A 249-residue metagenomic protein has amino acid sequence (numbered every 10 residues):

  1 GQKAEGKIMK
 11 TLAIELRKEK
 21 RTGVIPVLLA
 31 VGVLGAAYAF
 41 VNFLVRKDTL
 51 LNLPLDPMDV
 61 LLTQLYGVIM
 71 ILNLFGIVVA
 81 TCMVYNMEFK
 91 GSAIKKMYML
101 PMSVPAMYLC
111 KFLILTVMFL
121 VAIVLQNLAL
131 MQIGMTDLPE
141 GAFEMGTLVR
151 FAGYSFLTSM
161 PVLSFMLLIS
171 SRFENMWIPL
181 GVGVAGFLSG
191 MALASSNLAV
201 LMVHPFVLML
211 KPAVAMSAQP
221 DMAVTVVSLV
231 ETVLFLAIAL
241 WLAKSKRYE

Functional and structural regions predicted by a protein language model:
E5-G32: Aromatic- and glycine-rich beta-strand/loop motifs that create alpha-glucan
V27-V33, F173-M191: Pore- or pathway-lining transmembrane helices of multi-pass membrane proteins that form conduits for solutes/ions
G32-V79, L109-F173, V214-V227: Secretory targeting signals
V41-L61, L180-E249: Terminal transmembrane helical anchor/hairpin motif
V84, A93-M97, Q132, L168 (+1 more regions): A residue-level signal for alpha-helical anchor/packing sites in multi-pass solute transporters
V84-T116: Helix-loop-helix units of permease transmembrane domains in multi-pass membrane transporters, especially ABC
M87, L100, M131-M135, S171 (+1 more regions): Transmembrane helix-loop junction
A106, I169-M176, S245-E249: Membrane-interface helix-boundary motifs at transmembrane edges
